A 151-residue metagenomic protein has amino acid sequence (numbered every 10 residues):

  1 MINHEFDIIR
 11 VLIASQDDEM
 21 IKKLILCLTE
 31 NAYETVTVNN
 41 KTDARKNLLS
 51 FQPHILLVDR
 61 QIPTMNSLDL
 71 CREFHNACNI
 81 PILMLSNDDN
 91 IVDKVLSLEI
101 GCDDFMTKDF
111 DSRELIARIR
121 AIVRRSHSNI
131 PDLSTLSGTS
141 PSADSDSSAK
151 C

Functional and structural regions predicted by a protein language model:
D7-R10, R124-C151: Short, Lys/Arg-enriched segments at the junction into DNA-binding effector domains of transcriptional regulators
D17-V36, T42: Two-component/phosphorelay signaling modules centered on CheY-like receiver
L49-F51, E73-I80, I100: Conserved phosphotransfer cores of two-component systems
S50-I62: Active-site beta3 strand of CheY-like receiver
N90, F110-V123: C-terminal output helix
